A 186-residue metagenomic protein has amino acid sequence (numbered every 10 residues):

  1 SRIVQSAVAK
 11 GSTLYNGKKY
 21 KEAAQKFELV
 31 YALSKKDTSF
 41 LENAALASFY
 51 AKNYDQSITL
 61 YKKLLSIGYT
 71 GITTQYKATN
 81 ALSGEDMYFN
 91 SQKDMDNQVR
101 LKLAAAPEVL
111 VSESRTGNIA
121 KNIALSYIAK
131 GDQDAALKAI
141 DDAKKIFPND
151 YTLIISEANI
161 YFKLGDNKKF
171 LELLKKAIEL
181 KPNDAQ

Functional and structural regions predicted by a protein language model:
S1-Y31: Post-signal peptide N-terminal segment of secreted/secretory-pathway proteins
V4, D37-S39, I72, T116-G117 (+2 more regions): Helix-start (N-cap) detector for alpha-helical repeat units in TPR-like alpha-solenoids, especially tetratricopeptide
V30, L64, A143, K176-A177: Canonical positions in the second alpha-helix
